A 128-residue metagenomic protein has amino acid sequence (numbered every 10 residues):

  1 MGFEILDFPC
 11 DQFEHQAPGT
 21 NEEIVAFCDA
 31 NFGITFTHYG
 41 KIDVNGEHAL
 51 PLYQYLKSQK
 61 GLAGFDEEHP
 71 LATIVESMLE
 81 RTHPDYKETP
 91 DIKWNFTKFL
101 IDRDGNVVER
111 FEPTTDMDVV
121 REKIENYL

Functional and structural regions predicted by a protein language model:
M1-P9, E14, C28-F32: Conserved helix-turn-beta segment immediately C-terminal to the redox Cys motif in thioredoxin-like folds
D11, D102-D104, K123: Acidic side chains
D11-H15, D43-G46: Solvent-exposed loop/turn segments at secondary-structure junctions within structured extracellular/periplasmic domains
P18-E22: Typically the conserved alpha-helix immediately C-terminal to a functionally engaged Cys/Sec in thioredoxin-like
F27, G33-T114: Thiol/selenol-based redox catalytic cores and closely related redox-interacting motifs
V108-L128: Non-catalytic, surface beta->alpha helical segment in thiol-disulfide oxidoreductase systems
